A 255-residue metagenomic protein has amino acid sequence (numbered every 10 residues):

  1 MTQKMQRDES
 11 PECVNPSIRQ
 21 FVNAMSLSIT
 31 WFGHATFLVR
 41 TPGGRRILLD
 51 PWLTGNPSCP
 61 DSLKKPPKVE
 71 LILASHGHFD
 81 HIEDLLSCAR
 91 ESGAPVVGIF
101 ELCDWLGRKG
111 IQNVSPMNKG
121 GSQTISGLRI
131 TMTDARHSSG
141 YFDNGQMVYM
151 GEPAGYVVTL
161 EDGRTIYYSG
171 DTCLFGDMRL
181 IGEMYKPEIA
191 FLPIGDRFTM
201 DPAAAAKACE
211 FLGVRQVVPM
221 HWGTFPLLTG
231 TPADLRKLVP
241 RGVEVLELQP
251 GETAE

Functional and structural regions predicted by a protein language model:
T2-R46, W52-P57, G145, D234-G242 (+1 more regions): Zn-dependent metallo-beta-lactamase
M25-L27, T41-I47, S122-I130, L160-I166 (+1 more regions): Beta-strand-turn-beta hairpins that frame and shape the catalytic cleft of phosphate-ester-processing enzymes
L38-H78, E83-R90, E101, S138-V148 (+1 more regions): Pre-active-site segment of Zn-dependent metallo-hydrolases
L48-P51, V69-G77, V97-F100, I166-T172 (+3 more regions): Active-site neighborhood of phospho(di)ester-bond hydrolases with catalytic His/Asp-centered motifs
G55-N56, H78-E83, C103-L106, G121-T124 (+5 more regions): Active-site environment of divalent metal-dependent phosphoester hydrolases
E83-E91, V97-N118, T131-S139: Glycine/small-residue-rich loop that forms an oxyanion/phosphate-binding "nest" at active or ligand-binding sites
P95, G107-S122, A204-E255: Binuclear metal-ion centers of metallo-dependent hydrolases, dominated by the metallo-beta-lactamase
F142-E210: Active-site-proximal loop/helix segments of hydrolase catalytic cores
